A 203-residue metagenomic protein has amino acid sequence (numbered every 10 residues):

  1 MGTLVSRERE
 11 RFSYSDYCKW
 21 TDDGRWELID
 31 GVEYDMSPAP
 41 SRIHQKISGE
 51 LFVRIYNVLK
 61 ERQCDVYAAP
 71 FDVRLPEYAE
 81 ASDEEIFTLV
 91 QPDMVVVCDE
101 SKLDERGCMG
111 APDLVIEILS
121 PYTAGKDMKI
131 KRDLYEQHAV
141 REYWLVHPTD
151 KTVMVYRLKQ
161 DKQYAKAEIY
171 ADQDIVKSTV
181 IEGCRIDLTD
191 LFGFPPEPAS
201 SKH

Functional and structural regions predicted by a protein language model:
M1-H203: Gly/Pro/Ser/Thr-rich low-complexity, intrinsically disordered segments predominantly at protein N-termini
